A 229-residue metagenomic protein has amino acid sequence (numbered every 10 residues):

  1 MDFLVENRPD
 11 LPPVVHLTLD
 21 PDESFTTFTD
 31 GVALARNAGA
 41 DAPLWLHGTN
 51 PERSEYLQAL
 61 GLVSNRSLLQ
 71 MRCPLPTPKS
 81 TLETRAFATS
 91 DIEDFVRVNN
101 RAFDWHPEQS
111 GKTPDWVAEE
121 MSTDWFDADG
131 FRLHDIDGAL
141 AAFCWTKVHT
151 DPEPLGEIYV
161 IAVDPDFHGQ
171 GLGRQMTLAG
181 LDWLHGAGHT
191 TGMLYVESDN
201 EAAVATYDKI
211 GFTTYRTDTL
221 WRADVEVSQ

Functional and structural regions predicted by a protein language model:
M1-A38, A141-L155: Conserved donor-binding loop and adjoining core beta-sheet/short helix segment in diverse acyl/aminoacyl transferases
L4-D10, E108-V163: A conserved beta-strand-loop-helix scaffold within acyl/acetyltransferase catalytic domains
D20-L82, W221: Acyl-donor-binding surface of acyltransferase catalytic domains
E23-N37, V160-P165, G169-G186, V204-K209: Conserved acetyl-CoA-binding loop-helix of GNAT-fold acetyltransferases
G39-D41, D129, H189: Short, high-confidence coil segments that cap the C-terminus of an alpha-helix and link into the following beta-strand
L44-L46, I158, G192-V196: Conserved hydrophobic beta-strand within the GNAT/NAT acetyltransferase core sheet that lines the active-site cleft
G48-R66, R174, S198-R216, D224: Conserved active-site alpha-helix within GNAT-family acetyltransferase domains
E83-R97: A short beta-loop-alpha structural element at the N-terminal edge of CoA-dependent acyl/N-acetyltransferase catalytic
